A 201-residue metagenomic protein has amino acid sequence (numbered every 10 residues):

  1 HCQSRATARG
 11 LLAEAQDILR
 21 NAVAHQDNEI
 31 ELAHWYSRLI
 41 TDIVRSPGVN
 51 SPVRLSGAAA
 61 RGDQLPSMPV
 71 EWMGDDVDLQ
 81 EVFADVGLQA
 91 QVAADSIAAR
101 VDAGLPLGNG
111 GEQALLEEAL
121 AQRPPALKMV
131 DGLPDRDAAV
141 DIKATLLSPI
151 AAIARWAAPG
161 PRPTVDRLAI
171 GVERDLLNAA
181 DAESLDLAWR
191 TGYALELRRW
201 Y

Functional and structural regions predicted by a protein language model:
H1-S51: N-terminal regions immediately upstream of nucleotidyltransferase
S4, A8, H25, E29 (+5 more regions): Generic alpha-helical structural element
L19, L107-Y201: Conserved nucleotidyltransferase catalytic core and NTase-mimicking acidic/glycine-rich helix/loop elements in nucleic
E31, W35-R38, L65-S67, S148 (+1 more regions): Charged, alpha-helix-enriched surfaces in structured cytosolic catalytic cores of large nucleotide-utilizing machines
L39-P47, V82, V86, A152 (+3 more regions): Generic, well-ordered alpha-helical scaffold segments in large soluble proteins
I40-D76: Active-site nucleotide-donor binding segment shared across nucleotidyl transfer reactions
R61, P66, M73, V77-L127: Acidic/histidine-rich catalytic neighborhood
